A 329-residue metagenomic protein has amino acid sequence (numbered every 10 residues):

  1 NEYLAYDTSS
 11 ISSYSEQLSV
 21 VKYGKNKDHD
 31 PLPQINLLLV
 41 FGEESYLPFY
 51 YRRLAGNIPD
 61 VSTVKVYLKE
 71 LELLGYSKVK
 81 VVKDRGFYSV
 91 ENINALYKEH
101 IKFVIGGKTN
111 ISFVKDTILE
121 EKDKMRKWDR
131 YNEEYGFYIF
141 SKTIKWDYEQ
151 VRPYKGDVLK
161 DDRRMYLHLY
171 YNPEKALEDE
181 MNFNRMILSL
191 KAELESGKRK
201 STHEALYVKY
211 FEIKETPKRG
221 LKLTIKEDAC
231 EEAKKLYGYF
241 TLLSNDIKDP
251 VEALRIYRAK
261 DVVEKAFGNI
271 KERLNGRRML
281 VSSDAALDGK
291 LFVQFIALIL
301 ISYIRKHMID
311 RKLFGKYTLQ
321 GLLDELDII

Functional and structural regions predicted by a protein language model:
N1-I329: Anion-binding and metal-coordination hotspots
